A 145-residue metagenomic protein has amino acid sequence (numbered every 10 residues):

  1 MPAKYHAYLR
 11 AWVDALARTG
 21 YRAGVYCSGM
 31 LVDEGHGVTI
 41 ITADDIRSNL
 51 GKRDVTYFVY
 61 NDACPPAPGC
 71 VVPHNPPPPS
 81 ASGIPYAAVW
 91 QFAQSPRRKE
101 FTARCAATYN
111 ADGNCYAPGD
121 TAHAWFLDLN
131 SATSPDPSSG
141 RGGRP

Functional and structural regions predicted by a protein language model:
M1, G35-G37, K99-F101: Short, solvent-exposed polar/charged micro-motifs at secondary-structure junctions
M1-K4, V13: Second-shell loop/turn segments in exported
Y5, E34-I46: Distinct, well-ordered alpha-helical segments
L16-H36: Aromatic-lined carbohydrate-recognition surfaces of secreted/lumenal glycan-active proteins
I41-P145: Functionally critical loop-and-helix segments that line ligand-binding/catalytic clefts of soluble enzyme domains
